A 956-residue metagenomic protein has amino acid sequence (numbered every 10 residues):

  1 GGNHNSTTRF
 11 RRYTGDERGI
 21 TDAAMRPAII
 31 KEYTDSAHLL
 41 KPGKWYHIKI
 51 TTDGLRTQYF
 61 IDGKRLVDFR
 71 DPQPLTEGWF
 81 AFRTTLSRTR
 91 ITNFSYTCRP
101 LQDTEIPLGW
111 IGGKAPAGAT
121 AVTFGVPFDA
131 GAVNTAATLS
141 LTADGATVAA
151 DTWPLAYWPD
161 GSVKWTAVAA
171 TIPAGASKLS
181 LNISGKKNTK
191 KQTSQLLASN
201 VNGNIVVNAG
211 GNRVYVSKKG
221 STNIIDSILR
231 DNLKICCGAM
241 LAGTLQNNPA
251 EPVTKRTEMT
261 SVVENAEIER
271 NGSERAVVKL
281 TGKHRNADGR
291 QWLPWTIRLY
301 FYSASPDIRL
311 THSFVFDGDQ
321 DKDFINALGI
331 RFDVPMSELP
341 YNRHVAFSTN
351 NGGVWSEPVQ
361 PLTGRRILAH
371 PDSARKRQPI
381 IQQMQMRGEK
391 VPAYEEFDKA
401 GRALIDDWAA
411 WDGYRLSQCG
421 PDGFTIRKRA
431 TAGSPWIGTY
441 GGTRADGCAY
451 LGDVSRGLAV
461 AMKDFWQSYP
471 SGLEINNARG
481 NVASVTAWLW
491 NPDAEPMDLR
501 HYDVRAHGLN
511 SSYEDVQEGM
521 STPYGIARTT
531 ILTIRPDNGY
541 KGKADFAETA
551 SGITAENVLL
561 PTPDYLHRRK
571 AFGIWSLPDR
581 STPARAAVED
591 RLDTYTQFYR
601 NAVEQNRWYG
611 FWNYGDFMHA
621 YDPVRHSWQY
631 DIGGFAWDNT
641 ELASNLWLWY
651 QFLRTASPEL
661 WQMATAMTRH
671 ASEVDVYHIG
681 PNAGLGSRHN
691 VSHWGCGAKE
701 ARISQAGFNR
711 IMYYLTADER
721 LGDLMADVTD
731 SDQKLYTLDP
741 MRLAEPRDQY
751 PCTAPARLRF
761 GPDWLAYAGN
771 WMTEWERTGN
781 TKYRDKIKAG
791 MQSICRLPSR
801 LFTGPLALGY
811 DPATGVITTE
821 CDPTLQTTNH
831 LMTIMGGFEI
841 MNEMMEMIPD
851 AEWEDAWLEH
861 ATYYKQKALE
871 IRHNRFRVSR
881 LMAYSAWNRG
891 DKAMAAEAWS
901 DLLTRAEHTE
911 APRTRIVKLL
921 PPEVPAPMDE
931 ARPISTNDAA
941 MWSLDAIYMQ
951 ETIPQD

Functional and structural regions predicted by a protein language model:
G1-Q102: Extracellular glycan-recognition regions
A28, V67-R70, A136, T142-T166 (+1 more regions): Solvent-exposed beta-strand/loop surfaces of large extracellular or lumenal domains
T34-L40, A81, V168-I172, I297-Y300 (+1 more regions): Beta-strand-rich interaction surfaces with strong enrichment in secreted/lumenal proteins
W110-T135, I325-P335: Surface-exposed beta-strand/loop patches in extracellular or lumenal glycoproteins
G203-Y565, Y614-A620, A636-N639, G697-E700 (+1 more regions): Beta-strand/loop-rich accessory regions of lumenal/periplasmic or secreted enzymes, predominantly carbohydrate-active
T431-Y450, S455-R456, L473-N476, A483 (+8 more regions): Substrate-binding groove/exosite segments of carbohydrate-active enzymes
G542-E556, P563, T773-R800, G804-D956: Terminal, non-catalytic domain-edge segments
F598-G633, V674-G695, L735-A756, R796-T824 (+2 more regions): Glycine- and aromatic-rich loop/turn segments at beta-sheet edges
